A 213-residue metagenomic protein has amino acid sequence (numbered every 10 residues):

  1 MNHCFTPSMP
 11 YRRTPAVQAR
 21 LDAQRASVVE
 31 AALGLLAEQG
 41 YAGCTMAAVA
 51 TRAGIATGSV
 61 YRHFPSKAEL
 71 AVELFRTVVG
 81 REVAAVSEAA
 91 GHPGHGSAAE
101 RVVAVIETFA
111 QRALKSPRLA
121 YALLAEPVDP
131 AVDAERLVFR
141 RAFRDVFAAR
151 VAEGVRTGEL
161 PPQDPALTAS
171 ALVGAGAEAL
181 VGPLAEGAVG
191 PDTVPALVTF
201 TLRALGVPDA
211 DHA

Functional and structural regions predicted by a protein language model:
M1-A23, D211-A213: N-terminal intrinsically disordered/low-complexity leader segments
L21-A32, V49, L74-V78, E82 (+2 more regions): Generic hydrophobic, amphipathic alpha-helix propensity
S27, L35-E69, E73: Helix-turn-helix
E38-A42, S116, T157: Short coil/turn segments at alpha/beta junctions that flank glycine-rich nucleotide-binding fingerprints
E73, A84-K115, T168-L172, V194-V198: Hydrophobic alpha-helical connector segments
G80-A84, Q111-K115, A131-R156, A166-S170 (+1 more regions): Amphipathic alpha-helical packing segments from all-alpha helical-bundle domains
S87-A90, L123-A131: Short linear capping/connector segments at secondary-structure termini
Y121-A125, V155-F200, A210-A213: Hydrophobic/aromatic-rich alpha-helical bundle segments in the mid-to-C-terminal region
